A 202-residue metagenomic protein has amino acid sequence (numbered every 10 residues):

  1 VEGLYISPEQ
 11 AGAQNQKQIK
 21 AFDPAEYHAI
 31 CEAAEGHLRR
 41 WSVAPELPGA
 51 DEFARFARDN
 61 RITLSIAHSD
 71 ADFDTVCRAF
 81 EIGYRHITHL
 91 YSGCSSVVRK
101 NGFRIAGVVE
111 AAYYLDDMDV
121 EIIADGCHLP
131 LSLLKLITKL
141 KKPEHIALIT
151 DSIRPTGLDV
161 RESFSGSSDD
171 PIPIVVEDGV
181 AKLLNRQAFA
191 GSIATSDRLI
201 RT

Functional and structural regions predicted by a protein language model:
E2-I105, G157: Histidine/acidic-residue-rich, glycine-tolerant segments that coordinate divalent metal ions
S42-A50, Y113-Y114, S132-L134, S196-R198: A general structural signal for short secondary-structure boundary/capping elements
E46-P48, R61-D72, I122-K139, I146 (+1 more regions): Active-site glycine- and acidic-residue-rich loops that bind and position anionic ligands or nucleotide-like cofactors
R104-I122, G126, T138-T202: His/Asp/Glu-enriched, well-ordered alpha-helical/loop segment that forms or immediately abuts the divalent-metal
